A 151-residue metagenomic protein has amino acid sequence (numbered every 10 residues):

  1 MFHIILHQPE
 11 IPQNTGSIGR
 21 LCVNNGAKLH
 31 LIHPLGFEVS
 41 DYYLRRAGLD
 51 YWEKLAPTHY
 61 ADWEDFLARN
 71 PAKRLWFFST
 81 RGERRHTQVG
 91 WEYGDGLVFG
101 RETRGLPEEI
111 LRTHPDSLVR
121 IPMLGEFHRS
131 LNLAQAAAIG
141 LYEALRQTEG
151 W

Functional and structural regions predicted by a protein language model:
M1-W151: Post-transcriptional modification and biogenesis factors for structured RNAs of the translation apparatus
